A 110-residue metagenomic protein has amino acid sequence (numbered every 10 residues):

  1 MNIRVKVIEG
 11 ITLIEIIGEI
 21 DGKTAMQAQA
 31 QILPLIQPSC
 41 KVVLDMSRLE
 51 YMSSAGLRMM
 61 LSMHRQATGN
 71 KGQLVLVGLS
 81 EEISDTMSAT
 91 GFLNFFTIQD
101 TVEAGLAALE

Functional and structural regions predicted by a protein language model:
N2-A30, M46-S47: STAS-typified acidic loop motif
R4-K6, V77, Q99: General small-molecule cofactor/ligand-binding pocket signal
T12, I83, G105: Flexible, glycine-rich phosphate/dinucleotide-binding loops and adjacent beta-alpha linkers at cofactor/substrate
E15, G91, T101: Residue-level signal for pocket-adjacent positions within structured domains
G22-F96: Amphipathic alpha-helical interaction surfaces in cytosolic regulatory modules
D100-E110: A charged, well-structured terminal subsegment
